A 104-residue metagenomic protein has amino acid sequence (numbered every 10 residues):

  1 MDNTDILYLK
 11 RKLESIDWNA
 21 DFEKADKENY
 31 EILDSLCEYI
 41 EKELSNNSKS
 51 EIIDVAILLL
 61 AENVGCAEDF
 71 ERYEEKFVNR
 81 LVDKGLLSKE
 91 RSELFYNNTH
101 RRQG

Functional and structural regions predicted by a protein language model:
M1-C37: Short terminal alpha-helical segments
T4, R11-L13, S48-S50, V64 (+1 more regions): N-terminal cationic leader/targeting segments used for protein routing and processing
E14, E38-S45, V82: HEAT/HEAT-like alpha-solenoid repeats
W18-K27, E43-S50, C66-F70, L86-K89: Charged, low-complexity interaction regions
L36, I40-E43, L59-A67: Generic structural signal for hydrophobic core residues of well-folded globular domains
L60-G104: Amphipathic alpha-helical binding modules
